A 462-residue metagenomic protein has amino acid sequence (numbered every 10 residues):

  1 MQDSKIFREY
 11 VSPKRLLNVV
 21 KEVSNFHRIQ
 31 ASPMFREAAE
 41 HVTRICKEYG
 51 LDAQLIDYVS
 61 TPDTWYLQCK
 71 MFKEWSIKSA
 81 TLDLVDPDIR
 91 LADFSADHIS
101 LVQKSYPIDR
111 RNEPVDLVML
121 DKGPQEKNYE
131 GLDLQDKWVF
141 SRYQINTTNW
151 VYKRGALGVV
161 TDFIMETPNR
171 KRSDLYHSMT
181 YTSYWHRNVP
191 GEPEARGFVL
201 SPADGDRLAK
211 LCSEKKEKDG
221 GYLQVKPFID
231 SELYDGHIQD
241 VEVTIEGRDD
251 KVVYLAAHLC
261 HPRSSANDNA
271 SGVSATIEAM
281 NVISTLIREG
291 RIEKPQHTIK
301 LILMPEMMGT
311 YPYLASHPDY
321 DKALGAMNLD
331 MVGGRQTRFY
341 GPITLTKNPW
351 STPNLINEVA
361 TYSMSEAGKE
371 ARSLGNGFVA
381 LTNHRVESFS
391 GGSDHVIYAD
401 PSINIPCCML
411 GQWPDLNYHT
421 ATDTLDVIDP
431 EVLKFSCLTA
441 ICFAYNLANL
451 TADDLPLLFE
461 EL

Functional and structural regions predicted by a protein language model:
Q2, E9-K14, N18-Q135: Noncatalytic luminal/extracellular "stalk/propeptide" segments of secretory-pathway proteins
D3-Y10, S24-P33, K70-M71, V115 (+8 more regions): Second-shell loop/turn segments in exported
S4, Y10-V11, L91, H186-N188 (+5 more regions): Metal-dependent peptidase/peptidase-like ectodomains
N18, V282-P312, D319: Short helix-loop-beta-strand segments that form the rim/entrance of peptidase-like active sites
K21, P33, D88, A92-R196 (+3 more regions): Extracellular/luminal Protease-associated
L55, M119, W138-S141, G158-T161 (+6 more regions): Structural recognition of the beta-strand scaffold that forms the well-ordered cores of secreted hydrolase catalytic
W75, H98-K127, Y181-N269, I277-T298: Soluble metallo-hydrolase cores and metallopeptidase-like ectodomains found primarily in the secretory/periplasmic
D454-L462: Acidic, Ser/Thr-rich low-complexity intrinsically disordered segments
